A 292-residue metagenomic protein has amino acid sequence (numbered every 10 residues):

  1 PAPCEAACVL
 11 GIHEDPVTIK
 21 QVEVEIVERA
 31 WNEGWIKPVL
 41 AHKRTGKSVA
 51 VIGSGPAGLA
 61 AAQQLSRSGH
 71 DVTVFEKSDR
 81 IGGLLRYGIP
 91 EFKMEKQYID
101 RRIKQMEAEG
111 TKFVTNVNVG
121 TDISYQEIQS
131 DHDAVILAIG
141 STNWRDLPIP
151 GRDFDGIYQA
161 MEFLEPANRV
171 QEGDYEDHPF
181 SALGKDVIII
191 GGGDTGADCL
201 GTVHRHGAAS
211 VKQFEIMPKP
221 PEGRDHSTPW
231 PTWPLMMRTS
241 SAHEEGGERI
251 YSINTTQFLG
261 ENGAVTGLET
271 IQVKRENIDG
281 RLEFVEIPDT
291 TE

Functional and structural regions predicted by a protein language model:
A2-R29: Iron-sulfur (Fe-S) cluster-binding segments and ferredoxin-like electron-carrier domains, especially [2Fe-2S]
E23-E292: Residues forming the flavin
